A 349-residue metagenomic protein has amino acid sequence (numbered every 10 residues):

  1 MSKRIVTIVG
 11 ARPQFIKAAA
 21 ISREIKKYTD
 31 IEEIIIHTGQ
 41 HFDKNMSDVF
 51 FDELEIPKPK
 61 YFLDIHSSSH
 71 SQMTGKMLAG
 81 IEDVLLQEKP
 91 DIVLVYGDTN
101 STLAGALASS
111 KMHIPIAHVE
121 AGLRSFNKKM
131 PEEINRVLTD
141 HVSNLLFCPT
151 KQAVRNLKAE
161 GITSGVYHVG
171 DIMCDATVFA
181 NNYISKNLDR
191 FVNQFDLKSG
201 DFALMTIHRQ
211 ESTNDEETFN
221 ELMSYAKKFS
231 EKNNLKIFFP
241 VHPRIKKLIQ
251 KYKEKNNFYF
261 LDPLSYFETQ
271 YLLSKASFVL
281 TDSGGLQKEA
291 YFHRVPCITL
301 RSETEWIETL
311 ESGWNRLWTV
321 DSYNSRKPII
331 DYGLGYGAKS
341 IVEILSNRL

Functional and structural regions predicted by a protein language model:
K3-A11, F15-E24, F50, F62-G161: Active-site and donor-binding regions of nucleotide-sugar-utilizing enzymes
Y28-I34, N233-I237: A generic structural motif
I31-M73: Conserved nucleotide-sugar phosphate-binding/catalytic loop shared by glycosyltransferases and other
Q40, D48, S185-K275: Donor-nucleotide binding loops and adjacent catalytic segments primarily of GT-B fold Leloir glycosyltransferases
H41-N45, D64, V142-T218: A nucleotide-sugar donor-handling region in carbohydrate enzymes
F51, Q152, R316-L349: Leloir-type glycosyltransferase catalytic cores
L63-D64, C148, Y167, F260-D262 (+1 more regions): Short acidic-hydrophobic, aromatic-tinged amphipathic segments that line or gate anion-handling sites
V95-Y96, L146, Q270-T309: A donor-sugar binding/catalytic signature common to diverse glycosyltransferases and related nucleotide-sugar
